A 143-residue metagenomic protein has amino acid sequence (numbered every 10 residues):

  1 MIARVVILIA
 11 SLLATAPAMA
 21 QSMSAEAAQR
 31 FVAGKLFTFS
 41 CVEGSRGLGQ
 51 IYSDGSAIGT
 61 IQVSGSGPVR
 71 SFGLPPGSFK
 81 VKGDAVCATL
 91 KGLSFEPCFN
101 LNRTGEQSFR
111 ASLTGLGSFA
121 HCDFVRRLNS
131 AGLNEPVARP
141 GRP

Functional and structural regions predicted by a protein language model:
R4-T15: Bacterial N-terminal signal peptides
P17-P76, C87-P143: Lipid interaction determinants
K82-G83: Amphipathic, hydrophobic secondary-structure cores in small proteins
